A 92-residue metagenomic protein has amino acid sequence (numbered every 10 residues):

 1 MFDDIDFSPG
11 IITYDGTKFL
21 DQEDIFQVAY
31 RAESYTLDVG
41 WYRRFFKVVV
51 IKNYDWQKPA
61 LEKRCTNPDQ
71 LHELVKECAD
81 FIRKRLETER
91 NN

Functional and structural regions predicted by a protein language model:
M1-E33, Q57-L61, E89: Negatively charged, low-complexity tracts enriched in Asp/Glu with abundant Ser/Thr
Y35-D69: Intrinsically disordered, low-complexity regulatory segments enriched in Ser/Thr/Pro and charged residues
K58-N92: Ampiphathic alpha-helical segments that act as solvent-exposed interaction surfaces
